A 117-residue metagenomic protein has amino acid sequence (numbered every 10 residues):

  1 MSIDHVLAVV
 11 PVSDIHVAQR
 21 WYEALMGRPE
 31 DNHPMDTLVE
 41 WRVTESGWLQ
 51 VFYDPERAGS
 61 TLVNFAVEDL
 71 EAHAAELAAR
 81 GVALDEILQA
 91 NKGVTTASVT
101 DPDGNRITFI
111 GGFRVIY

Functional and structural regions predicted by a protein language model:
M1-Q19, T61-V63, F113-Y117: N-terminal beta-strand motif that seeds the catalytic metal site of vicinal oxygen chelate
H16-L25, A97, R106: Conserved active-site alpha-helix within GNAT-family acetyltransferase domains
V17-A18, L70-A74: Short, conserved charged micro-motifs
M26-H33, A83-I87: Short secondary-structure junctions
R28-T61, R106-G112: Conserved short beta-strand elements that form part of the metal-binding/catalytic scaffold of enzyme active sites
E40, W48, N64, L84 (+1 more regions): Short hydrophobic/aromatic beta-strand element in the GNAT-like acyltransferase core that lines or flanks the acyl-donor
A74, A78-Y117: Vicinal oxygen chelate
